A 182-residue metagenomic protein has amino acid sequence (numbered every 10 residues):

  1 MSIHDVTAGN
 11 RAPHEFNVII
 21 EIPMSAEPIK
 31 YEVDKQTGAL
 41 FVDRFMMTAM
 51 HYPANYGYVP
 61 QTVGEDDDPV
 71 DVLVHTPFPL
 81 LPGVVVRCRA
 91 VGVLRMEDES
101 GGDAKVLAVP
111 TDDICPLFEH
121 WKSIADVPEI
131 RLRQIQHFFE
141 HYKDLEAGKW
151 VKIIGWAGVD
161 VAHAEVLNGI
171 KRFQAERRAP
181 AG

Functional and structural regions predicted by a protein language model:
M1-G182: Hydrophobic N-terminal alpha-helices or hydrophobic patches in metabolic proteins across all domains of life
